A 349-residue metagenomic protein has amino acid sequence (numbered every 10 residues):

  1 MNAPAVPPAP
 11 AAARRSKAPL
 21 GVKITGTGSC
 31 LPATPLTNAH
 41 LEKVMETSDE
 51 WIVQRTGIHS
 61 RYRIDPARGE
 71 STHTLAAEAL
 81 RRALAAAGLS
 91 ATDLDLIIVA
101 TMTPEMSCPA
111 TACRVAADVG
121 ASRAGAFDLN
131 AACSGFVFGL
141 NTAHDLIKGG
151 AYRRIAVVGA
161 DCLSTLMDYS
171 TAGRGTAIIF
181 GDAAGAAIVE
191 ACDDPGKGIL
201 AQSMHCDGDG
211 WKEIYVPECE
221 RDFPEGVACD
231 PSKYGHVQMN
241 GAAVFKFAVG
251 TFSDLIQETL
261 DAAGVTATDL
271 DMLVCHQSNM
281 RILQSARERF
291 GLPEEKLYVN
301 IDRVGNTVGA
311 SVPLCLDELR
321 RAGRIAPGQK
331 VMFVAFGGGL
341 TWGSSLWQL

Functional and structural regions predicted by a protein language model:
N2-R68, T171-K246, G250, D254: Condensing-enzyme catalytic core mediating Claisen C-C bond formation in acyl metabolism
P4, A9-P10, H73-L80, L84 (+8 more regions): Claisen-condensing/thiolase-fold acyl-transfer catalytic domains that form or cleave C-C bonds in fatty acid
I24-G26, I52, A83, L94-I97 (+8 more regions): Buried hydrophobic positions in well-ordered alpha/beta secondary-structure cores of metabolic enzymes
T25-G28, A100, N130, I155-D161 (+4 more regions): Short beta-strand segments
M45-Q54, M106-G120, V157-L166, R221-C229 (+1 more regions): Acidic-glycine-rich active-site phosphate/pyrophosphate-binding loop
A86-S122: Anion-binding (especially nucleotide phosphate/pyrophosphate-binding) glycine-rich loop and adjoining beta-alpha core
T92-A100, A267-H276: Short glycine-rich phosphate-binding loop at a beta-alpha junction
K148-A183: Flexible, glycine-rich active-site loops centered on histidine and acidic residues that chelate a metal or position
